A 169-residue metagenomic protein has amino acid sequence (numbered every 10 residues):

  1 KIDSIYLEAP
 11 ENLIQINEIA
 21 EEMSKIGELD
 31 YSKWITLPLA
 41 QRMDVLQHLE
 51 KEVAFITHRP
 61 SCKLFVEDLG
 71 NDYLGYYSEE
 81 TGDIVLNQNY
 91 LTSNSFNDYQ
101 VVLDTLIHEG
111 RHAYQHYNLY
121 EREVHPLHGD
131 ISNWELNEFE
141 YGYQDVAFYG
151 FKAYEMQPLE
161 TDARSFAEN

Functional and structural regions predicted by a protein language model:
K1-P10: An acidic, glycine-rich, mixed-charge low-complexity segment common to nucleic-acid enzymes
P10-N17, E22-D83: Auxiliary, metal-adjacent structural segments of Zn-dependent hydrolase domains
K33, L37, S93-N97, A147-Y154: Short coil/turn segments at secondary-structure junctions
A40-D44, F96-V101, T105, A153-Q157: Soluble non-cytosolic domains of exported or imported proteins
E50, A54, L103, I107 (+2 more regions): Non-transmembrane alpha-helical segments in soluble domains of secreted/periplasmic/extracellular proteins
E67-L103, A113-Y117: Active-site scaffold of zinc-dependent metalloenzymes
E109-L127: Catalytic Zn2+-binding segment of zinc metalloproteases
V124-N169: Metalloprotease/metallohydrolase-associated module, dominated by Zn2+-dependent proteases
